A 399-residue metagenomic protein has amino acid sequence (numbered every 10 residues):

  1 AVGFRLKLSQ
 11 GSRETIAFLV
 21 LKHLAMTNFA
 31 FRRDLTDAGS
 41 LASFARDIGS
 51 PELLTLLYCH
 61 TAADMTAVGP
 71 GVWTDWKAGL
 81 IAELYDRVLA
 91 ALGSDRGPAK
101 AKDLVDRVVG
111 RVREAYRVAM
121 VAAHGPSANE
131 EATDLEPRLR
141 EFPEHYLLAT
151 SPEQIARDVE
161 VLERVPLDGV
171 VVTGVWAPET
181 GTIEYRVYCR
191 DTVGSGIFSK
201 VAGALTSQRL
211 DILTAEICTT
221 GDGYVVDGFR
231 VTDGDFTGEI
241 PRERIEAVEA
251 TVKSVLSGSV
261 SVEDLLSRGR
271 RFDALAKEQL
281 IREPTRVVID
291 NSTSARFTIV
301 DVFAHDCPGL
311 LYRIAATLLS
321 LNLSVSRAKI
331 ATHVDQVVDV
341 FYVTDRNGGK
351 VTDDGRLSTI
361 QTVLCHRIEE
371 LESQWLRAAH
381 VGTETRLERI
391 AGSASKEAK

Functional and structural regions predicted by a protein language model:
A1: Catalytic palm subdomain of template-directed nucleic-acid polymerases, centered on the conserved carboxylate motif
F4-A62: Acidic/histidine-rich catalytic neighborhood
G39, S43-K399: Regulatory modules associated with amino-acid/nitrogen control
